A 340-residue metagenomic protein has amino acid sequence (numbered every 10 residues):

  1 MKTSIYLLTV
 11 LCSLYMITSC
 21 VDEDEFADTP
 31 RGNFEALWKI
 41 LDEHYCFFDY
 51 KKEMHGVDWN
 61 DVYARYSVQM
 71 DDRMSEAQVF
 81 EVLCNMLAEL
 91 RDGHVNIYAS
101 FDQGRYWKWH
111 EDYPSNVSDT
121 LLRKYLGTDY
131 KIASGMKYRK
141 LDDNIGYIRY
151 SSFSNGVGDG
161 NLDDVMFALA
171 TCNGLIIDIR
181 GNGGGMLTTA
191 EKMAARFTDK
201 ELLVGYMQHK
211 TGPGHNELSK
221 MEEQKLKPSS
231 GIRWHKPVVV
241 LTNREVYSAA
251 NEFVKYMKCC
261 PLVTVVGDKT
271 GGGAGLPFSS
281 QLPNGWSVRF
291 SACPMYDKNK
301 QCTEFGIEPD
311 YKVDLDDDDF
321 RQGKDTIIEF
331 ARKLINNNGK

Functional and structural regions predicted by a protein language model:
M1-A27: Bacterial Sec-dependent N-terminal signal peptides
S4, A133-S134, G275: Short beta-strand-initiation
C20-H209, N216-E223, P237, S279 (+2 more regions): Flexible, low-complexity junctional segments that flank or bridge functional domains
M166-L169, P228-R233, K340: Surface-exposed acidic, glycine-flexible loop patches that form ligand/cofactor-binding and adhesion interfaces
T188-Q322: Conserved acidic, small-residue-rich alpha-beta core segments centered on
K312-K340: Extracytoplasmic/peripheral linker and loop segments enriched in polar/acidic and small residues with frequent Thr/Pro
